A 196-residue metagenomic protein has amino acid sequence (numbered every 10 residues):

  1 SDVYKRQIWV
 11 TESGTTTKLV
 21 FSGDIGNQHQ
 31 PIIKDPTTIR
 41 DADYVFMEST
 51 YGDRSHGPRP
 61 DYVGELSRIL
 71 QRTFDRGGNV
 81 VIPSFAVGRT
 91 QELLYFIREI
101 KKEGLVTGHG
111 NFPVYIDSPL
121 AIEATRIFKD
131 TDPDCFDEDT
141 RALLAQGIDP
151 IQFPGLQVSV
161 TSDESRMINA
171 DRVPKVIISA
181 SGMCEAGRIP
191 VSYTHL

Functional and structural regions predicted by a protein language model:
S1, G57-G64, M183-C184: Conserved phosphate-coordination/catalytic loops
D2-Q7, T194-H195: Conserved small/polar residues in nucleotide/adenosyl-binding loops
T11, T16-A42, E48, S55-H56 (+2 more regions): Active-site-proximal loop/helix segments of hydrolase catalytic cores
F21, F46, V81, V176-S179: Structural motif
T37-Y44, E65-R68, T73, I97: Charged, conformationally dynamic linker/hinge segments that couple catalytic or nucleotide-dependent chemistry
D41, Y51-D53, C135-D139: Metal-dependent catalytic core segments for phosphate chemistry
D53-H56, Y62-R68, R72-T73, N79-V81: Conserved catalytic alpha/beta cores of large enzymes that bind or transform nucleotide phosphates and polynucleotides
I69-R76, S84-L196: Hard-cation-handling environments
